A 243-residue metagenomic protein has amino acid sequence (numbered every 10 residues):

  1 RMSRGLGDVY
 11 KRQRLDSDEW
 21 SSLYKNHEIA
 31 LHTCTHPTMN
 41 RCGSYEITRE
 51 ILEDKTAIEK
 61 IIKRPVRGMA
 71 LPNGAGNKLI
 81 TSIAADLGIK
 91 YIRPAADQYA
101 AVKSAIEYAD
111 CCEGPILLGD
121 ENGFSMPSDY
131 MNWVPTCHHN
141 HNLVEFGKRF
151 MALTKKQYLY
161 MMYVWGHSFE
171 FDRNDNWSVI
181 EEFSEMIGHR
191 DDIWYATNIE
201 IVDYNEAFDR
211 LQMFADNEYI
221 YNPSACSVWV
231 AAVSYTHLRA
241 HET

Functional and structural regions predicted by a protein language model:
R1-Y10, H237-H241: Single conserved hydrophobic/aromatic residue that forms the stacking wall/gate of nucleotide- or nucleobase-binding
D8-P115, G119-C137, Y160-S168: Metal-dependent polysaccharide deacetylase catalytic core of the NodB/CE4 family, i.e., the active-site-bearing domain
R12, E59, Y91-A96, K148-A232: C-terminal domain-boundary segment and adjacent tail
T33, T197, T236, E242-T243: Ser/Thr-centric signal marking residues that sit in or immediately flank functional binding/regulatory motifs
H36, F171, H241: Alpha-helical and His/Cys-centered functional microenvironments
S44-R49, V144, N174-W177: Non-membrane alpha-helical structural segments and their capping/turn regions in soluble enzymes
P135-F150: Aromatic-anchored helix/helix-loop segment that forms the rim or "lid" of small-molecule/cofactor binding pockets
